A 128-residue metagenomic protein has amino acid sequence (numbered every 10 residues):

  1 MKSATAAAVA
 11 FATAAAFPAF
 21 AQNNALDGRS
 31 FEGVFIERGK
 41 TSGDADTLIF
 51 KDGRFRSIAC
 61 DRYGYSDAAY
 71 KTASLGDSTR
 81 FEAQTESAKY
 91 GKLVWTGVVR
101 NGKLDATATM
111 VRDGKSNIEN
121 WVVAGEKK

Functional and structural regions predicted by a protein language model:
M1, Q22-N23: Absolute protein N-terminus
M1-A7: Bacterial N-terminal signal peptides that target proteins for export
A16-P18: N-terminal signal peptide c-region/cleavage motif recognized by signal peptidases
N23-V99, T107-K128: Central antiparallel beta-sheet cores of small beta-barrel/beta-sandwich binding domains
